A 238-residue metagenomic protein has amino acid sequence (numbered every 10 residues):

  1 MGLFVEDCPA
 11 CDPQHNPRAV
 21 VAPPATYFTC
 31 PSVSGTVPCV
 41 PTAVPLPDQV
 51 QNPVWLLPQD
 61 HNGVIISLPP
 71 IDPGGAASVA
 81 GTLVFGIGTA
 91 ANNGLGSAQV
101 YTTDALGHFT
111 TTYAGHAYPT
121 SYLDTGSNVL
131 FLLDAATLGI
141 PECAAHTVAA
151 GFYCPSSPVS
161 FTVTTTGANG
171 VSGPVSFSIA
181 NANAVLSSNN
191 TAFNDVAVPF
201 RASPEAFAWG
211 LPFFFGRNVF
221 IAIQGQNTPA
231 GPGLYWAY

Functional and structural regions predicted by a protein language model:
M1-A117, G231-W236: Aspartyl protease catalytic domain
M1-F4, D104-P155, G210: Aspartyl protease active-site motif detector
L3-C8, A90-N92, S127-L130, A184 (+2 more regions): Solvent-exposed loop/turn segments at secondary-structure junctions within structured extracellular/periplasmic domains
V64-I66, L83-I87, S121-L123, L130-L132 (+2 more regions): Long, contiguous hydrophobic alpha-helical segments, chiefly transmembrane helices and signal peptides
V79-A80, G115-Y118, T125-G126, S203 (+1 more regions): Short, well-ordered loop/turn elements at secondary-structure boundaries
L95-Y101, Y118-Y122, G170-N183: Short amphipathic beta-strand/extended segments with alternating polar/hydrophobic composition
L133-S187: A compact, surface-exposed functional segment
A168-Y238: Aspartic protease catalytic domain
